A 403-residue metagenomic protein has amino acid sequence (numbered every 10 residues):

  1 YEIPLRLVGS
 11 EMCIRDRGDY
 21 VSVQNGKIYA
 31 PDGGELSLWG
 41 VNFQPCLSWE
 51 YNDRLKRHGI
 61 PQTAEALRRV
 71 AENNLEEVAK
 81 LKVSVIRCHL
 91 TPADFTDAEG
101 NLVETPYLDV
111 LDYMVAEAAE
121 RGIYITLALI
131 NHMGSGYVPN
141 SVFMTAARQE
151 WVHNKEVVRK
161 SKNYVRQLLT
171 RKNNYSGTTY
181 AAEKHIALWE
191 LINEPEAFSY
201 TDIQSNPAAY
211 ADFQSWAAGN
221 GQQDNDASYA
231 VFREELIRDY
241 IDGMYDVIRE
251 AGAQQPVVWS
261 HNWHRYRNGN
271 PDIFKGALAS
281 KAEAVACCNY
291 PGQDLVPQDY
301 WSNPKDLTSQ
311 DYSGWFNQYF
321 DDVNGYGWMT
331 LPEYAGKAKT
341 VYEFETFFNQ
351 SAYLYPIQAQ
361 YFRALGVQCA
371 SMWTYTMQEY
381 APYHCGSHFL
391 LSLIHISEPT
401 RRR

Functional and structural regions predicted by a protein language model:
Y1-I14, I394-R403: Single conserved hydrophobic/aromatic residue that forms the stacking wall/gate of nucleotide- or nucleobase-binding
G18-N25, Y29-A279: Active-site mouth of glycoside hydrolases
F95, D294, N349: Short glycine-rich, flexible loops that bind phosphorylated cofactors or substrates
E120-G122, A335, L365: Helix C-cap/helix->beta junction micro-motif
V231-R238, D242, G252-V258, R267-T346: Glycoside hydrolase catalytic-domain groove-lining segments
S351-S392, S397, R401: Substrate-binding cleft of secreted/luminal carbohydrate-active enzymes
